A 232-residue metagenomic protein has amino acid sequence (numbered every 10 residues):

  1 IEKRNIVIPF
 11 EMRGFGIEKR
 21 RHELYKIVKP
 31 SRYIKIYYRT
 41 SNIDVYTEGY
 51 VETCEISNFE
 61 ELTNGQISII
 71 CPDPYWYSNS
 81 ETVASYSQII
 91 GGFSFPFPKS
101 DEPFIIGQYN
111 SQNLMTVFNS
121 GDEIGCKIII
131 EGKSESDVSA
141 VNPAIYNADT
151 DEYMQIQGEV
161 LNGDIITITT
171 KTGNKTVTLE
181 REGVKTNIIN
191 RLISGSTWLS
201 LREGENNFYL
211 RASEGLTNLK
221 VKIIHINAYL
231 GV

Functional and structural regions predicted by a protein language model:
I1-F15, E61-P74, N206: Oligomerization/assembly interface segments of phage tail-like spikes and tubes
I1-R4, V28-P30, F59-T63, S120-I124 (+2 more regions): Solvent-exposed loop and beta-edge segments used for protein-protein assembly and interaction
R4-E48: Long, hydrophobic/aromatic-enriched structural stretches that serve as scaffold segments
F10, Y38, V51, C71 (+3 more regions): Hydrophobic side chains in beta-strands
K26-P30, E55-S57, S68, Y86-G91 (+1 more regions): Short, low-complexity, polar/charged sequence segments that are solvent-exposed and flexible
Y33-S78: Short beta-strand and beta-hairpin "edge-sheet" elements
Y77-S85: Short, charged, solvent-exposed linker or helix-capping segments at domain edges/interfaces that act as flexible hinges
A84-V232: Intrinsically disordered, low-complexity segments enriched in serine, threonine, and glycine
